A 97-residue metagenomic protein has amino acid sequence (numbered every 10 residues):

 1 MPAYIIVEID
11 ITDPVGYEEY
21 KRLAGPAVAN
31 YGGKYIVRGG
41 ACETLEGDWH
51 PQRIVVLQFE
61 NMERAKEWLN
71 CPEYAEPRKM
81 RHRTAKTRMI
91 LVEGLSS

Functional and structural regions predicted by a protein language model:
M1-I54, Q58-N70, E93-S97: Short S/T/G/P-rich N-terminal loop/turn motif that feeds into the first structured element of a domain
M62-I90: C-terminal structural segments of small proteins and small subunits
